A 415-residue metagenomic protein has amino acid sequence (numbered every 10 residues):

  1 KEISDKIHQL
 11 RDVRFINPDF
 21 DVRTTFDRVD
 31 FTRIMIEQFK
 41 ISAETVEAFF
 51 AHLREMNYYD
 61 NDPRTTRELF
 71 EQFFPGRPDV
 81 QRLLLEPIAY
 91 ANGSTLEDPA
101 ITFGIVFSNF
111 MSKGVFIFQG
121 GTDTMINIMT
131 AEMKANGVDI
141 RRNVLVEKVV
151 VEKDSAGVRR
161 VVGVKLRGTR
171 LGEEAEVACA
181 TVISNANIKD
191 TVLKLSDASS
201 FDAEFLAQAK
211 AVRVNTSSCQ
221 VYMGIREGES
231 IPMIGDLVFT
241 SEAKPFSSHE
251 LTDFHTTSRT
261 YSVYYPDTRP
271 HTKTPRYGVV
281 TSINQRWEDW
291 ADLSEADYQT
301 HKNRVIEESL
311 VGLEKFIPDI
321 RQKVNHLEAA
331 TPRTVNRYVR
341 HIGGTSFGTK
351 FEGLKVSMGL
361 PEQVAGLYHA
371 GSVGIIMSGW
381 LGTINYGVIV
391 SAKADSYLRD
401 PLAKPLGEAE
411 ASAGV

Functional and structural regions predicted by a protein language model:
I3-S4, Q9-P99: Rossmann-like flavin
Q81-A91, K315-M377: A glycine-rich dinucleotide-binding beta-alpha-beta segment and adjacent secondary-structure elements that constitute
E86-S112, F116, E362-A365: Active-site-adjacent "gating/activation" loops or surface patches in catalytic cores
I105-E173, C179: Helical element adjacent to the flavin cofactor pocket in flavoenzyme catalytic cores
E147-K273: Mid-domain catalytic core of redox enzymes that form a hydrophobic substrate pocket/lid adjacent to a catalytic redox
V151, P332, D395-V415: Active-site-proximal substrate-binding core of FAD-dependent oxidoreductases
R226-A330: C-terminal segments that line or cap access tunnels to active or ligand-binding sites in enzymes and enzyme-associated
S372-L398: A conserved FAD-binding loop/helix module that cradles the flavin
